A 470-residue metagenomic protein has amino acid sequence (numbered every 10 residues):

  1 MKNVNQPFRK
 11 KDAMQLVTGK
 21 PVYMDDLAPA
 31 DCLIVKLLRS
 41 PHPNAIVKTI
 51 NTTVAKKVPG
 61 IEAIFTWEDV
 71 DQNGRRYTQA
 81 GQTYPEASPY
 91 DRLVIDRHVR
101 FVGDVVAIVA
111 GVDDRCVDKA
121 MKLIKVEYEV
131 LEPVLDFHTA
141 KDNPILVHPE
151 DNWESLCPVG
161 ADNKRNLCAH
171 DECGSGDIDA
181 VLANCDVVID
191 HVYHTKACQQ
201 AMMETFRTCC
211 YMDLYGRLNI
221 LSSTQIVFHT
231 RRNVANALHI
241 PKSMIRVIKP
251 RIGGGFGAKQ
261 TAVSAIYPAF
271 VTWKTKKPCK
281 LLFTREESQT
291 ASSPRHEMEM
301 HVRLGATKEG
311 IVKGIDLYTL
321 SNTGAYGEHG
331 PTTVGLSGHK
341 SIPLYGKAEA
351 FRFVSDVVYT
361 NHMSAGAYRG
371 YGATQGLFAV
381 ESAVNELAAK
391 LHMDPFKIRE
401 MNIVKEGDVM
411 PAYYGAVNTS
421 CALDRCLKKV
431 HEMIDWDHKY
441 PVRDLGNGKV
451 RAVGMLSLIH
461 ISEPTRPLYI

Functional and structural regions predicted by a protein language model:
M1-D162, K274: Flexible, low-hydrophobicity surface segments
Q6, D12-Q15, Q82-P85, A161-T208 (+3 more regions): Glycine-rich loop/linker segments at domain edges
D31-I34, V58-E62, D96, G103-V106 (+9 more regions): Short coil/turn connectors at secondary-structure junctions
L37-W67, A107-E127, T208-T275, T332-S341 (+5 more regions): Alpha-helical support elements that line or immediately flank enzyme active sites and cofactor-binding pockets
F65-D104, H138-D151, H229, R246-Y267 (+4 more regions): Short, surface-exposed loop/turn segments at secondary-structure boundaries that line and modulate
W67, S243-P250, K276-E286, K313-Y318 (+3 more regions): Beta-strand segments within the central parallel beta-sheet cores of soluble alpha/beta enzyme folds
V417-L458: Short, basic/aromatic recognition patches that contact phosphate-bearing ligands
I459-I470: Single conserved hydrophobic/aromatic residue that forms the stacking wall/gate of nucleotide- or nucleobase-binding
